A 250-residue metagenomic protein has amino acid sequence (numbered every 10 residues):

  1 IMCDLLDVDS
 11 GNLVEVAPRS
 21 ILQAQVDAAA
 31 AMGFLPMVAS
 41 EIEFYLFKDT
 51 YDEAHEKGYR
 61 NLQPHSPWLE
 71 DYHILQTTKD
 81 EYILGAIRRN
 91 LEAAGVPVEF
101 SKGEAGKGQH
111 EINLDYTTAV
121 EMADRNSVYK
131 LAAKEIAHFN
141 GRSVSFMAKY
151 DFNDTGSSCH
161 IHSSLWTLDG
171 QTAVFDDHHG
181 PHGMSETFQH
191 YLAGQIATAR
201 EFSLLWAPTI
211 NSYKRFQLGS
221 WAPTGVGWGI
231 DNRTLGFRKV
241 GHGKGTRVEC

Functional and structural regions predicted by a protein language model:
I1-C250: Glycine-rich, acidic/polar active-site loops that bind/position phosphate-bearing ligands
